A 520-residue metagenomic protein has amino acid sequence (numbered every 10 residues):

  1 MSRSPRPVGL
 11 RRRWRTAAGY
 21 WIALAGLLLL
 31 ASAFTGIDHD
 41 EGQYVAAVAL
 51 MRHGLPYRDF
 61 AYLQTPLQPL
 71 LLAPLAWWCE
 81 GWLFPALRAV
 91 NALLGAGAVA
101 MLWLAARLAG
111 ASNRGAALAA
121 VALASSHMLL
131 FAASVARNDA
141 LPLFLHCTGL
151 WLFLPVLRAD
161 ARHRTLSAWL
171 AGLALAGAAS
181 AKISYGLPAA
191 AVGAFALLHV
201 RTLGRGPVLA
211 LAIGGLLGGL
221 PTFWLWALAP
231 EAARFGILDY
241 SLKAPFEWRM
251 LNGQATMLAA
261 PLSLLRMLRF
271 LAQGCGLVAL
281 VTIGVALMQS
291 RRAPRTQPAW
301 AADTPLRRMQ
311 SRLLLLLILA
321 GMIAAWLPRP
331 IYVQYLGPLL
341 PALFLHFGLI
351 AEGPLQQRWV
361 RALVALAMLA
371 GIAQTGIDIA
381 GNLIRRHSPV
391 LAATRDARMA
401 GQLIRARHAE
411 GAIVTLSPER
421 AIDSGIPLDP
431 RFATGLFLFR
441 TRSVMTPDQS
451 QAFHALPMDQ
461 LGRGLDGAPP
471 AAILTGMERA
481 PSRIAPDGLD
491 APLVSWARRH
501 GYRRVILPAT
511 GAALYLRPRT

Functional and structural regions predicted by a protein language model:
A89-G110, S125, T148: Transmembrane-helix motifs of polytopic, lipid-linked glycan transferases
A100, R266-R308, L315-M322: Hydrophobic, aromatic-rich transmembrane alpha-helices and their immediate juxtamembrane boundary segments
R107-G110, G149-L170, L197-V200, L277-A293 (+1 more regions): Membrane-interface transmembrane helices that cradle and orient dolichyl/undecaprenyl
A119-A120, T165-I183, P188-F195, G215-L216 (+1 more regions): Membrane-interface alpha helices of multi-pass inner-membrane proteins
A132, D139-P142, L187, M322-W359: Hydrophobic/aromatic-rich transmembrane helices and adjacent perimembrane loops
R158-A159, P188-G219, A286-W300, L345 (+1 more regions): Perimembrane helix-loop-helix junctions
A190, G274-G276, V390, T394-V444 (+2 more regions): Short periplasmic/luminal acceptor-recognition loop of GT-C membrane glycosyltransferases, typified by
V208-M250, I323, L327, Q334: Membrane-lumen/periplasm interface segments of specific transmembrane helices in polyprenyl phosphate-linked
